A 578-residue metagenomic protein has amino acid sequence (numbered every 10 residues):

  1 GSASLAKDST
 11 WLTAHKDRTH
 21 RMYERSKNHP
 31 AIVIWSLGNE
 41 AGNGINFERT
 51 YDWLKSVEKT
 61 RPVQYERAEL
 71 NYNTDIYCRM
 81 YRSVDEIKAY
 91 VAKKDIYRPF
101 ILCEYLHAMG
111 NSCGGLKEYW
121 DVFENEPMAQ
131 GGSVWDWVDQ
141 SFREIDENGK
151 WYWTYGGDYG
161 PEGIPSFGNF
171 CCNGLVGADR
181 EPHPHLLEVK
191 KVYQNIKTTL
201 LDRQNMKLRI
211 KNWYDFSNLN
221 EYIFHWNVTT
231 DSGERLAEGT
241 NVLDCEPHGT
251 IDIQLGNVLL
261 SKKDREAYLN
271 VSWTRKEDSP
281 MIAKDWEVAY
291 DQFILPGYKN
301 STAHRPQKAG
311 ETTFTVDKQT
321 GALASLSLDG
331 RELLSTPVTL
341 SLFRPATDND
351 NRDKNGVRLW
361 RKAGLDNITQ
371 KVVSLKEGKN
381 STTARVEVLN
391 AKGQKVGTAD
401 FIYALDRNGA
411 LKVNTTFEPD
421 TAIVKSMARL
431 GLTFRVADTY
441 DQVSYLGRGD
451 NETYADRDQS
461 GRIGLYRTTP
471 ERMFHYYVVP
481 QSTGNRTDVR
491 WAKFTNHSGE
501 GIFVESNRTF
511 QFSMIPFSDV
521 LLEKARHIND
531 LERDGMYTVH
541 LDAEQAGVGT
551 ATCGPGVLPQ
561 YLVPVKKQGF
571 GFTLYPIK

Functional and structural regions predicted by a protein language model:
G1-R209, W213-N220, H225, T230-G233: Extended substrate-binding grooves/exosites of carbohydrate-active enzymes
A41-I45, N71-N73, D85-E86, A108-G110 (+10 more regions): Flexible loop/turn segments at secondary-structure boundaries
Q204-M206, Y222, I251, A267 (+2 more regions): Hydrophobic core residues within well-ordered beta-strands of beta-rich domains
M206-Y214, L269-W273, E311, T416-F417 (+1 more regions): Buried hydrophobic-core signal for structured, non-transmembrane domains
S217-F224, A237-E238, I423-G431: Short, hydrophobic/aromatic beta-strand segments
Y222-E277: Intrinsically disordered, low-complexity Pro/Gly/Ser/Thr-rich segments with frequent PxxP/GP/PP motifs and embedded
G256-R265, S279, F293-K578: Beta-strand/loop-rich accessory regions of lumenal/periplasmic or secreted enzymes, predominantly carbohydrate-active
L269-K299: Polar, glycine-rich mid-to-C-terminal structural blocks that act as macromolecule-binding/assembly scaffolds
